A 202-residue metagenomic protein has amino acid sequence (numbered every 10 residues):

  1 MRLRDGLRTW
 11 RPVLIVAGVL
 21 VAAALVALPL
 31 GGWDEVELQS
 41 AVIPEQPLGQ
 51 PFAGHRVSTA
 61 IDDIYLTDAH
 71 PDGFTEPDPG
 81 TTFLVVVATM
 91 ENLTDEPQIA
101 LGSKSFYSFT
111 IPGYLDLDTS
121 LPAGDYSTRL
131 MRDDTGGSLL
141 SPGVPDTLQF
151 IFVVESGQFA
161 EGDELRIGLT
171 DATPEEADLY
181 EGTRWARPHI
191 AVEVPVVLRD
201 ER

Functional and structural regions predicted by a protein language model:
R2, R11-W33, T110, T135-R202: Surface-exposed edge beta-strand/loop patches
A22-D62: A eukaryote-biased signal for short, well-structured alpha-helical docking elements
Q46-P77, L121-R129: Short extracytoplasmic
H55-A60, G80-A88, S105, D146-L148 (+1 more regions): Envelope-exposed proteins and targeting segments
R56, Y65-V85, E96-Q98, G137-P142: Short, solvent-exposed beta-strand/turn "edge" segments of beta-rich domains on protein surfaces
T67, E91-D146, E176, T183-R187: The feature marks short-to-medium sequence segments in extracytoplasmic or secretory-pathway proteins
T89-L93, V153-E155: Solvent-exposed residues in well-ordered beta-strands and their adjoining turns, especially edge/terminal strands
